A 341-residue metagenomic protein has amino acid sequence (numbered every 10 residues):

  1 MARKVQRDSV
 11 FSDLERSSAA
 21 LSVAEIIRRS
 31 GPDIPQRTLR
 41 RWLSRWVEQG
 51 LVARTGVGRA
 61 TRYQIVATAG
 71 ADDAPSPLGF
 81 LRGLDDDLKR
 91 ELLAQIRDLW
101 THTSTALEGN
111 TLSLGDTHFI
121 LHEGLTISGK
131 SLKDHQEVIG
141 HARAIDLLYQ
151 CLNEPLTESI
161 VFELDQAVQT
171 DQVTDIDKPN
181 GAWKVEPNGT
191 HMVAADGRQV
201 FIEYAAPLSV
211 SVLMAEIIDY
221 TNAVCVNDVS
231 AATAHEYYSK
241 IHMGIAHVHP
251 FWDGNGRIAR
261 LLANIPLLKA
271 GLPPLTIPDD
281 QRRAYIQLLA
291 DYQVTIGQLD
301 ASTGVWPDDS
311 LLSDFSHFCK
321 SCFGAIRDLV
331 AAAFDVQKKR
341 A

Functional and structural regions predicted by a protein language model:
M1-A341: FIC/Doc superfamily catalytic core
